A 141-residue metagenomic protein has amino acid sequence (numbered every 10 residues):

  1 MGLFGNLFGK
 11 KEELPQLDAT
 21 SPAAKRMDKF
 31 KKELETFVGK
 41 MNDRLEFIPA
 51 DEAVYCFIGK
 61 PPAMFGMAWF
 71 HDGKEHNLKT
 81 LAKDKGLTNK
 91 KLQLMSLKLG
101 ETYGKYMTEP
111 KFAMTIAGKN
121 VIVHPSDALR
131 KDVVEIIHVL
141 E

Functional and structural regions predicted by a protein language model:
M1, G5, E52-V54, G100-Y103 (+1 more regions): Generic intrinsically disordered, low-complexity segments enriched for polar/acidic and small residues
M1-F8, V134-E141: Short acidic DE-rich linear segments
F8-M67: N-terminal topogenic membrane-targeting module
R26, F30-E33, F37, M95-K98 (+2 more regions): Charge-rich, solvent-exposed alpha-helical interaction surfaces
I48, I58, I116, I122 (+1 more regions): Weak global preference for isoleucine
A63-D127, K131: Intrinsically disordered, low-complexity regulatory segments enriched in Ser/Thr/Pro and charged residues
